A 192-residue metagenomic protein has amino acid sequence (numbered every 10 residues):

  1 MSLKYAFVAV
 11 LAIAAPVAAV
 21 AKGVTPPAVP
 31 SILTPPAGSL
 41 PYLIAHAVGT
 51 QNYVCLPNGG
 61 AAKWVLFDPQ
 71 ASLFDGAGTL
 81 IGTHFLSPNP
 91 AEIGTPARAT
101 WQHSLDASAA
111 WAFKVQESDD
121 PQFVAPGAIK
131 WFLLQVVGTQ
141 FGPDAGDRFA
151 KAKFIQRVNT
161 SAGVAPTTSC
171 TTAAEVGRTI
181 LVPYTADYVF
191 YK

Functional and structural regions predicted by a protein language model:
M1-A21: Fungal secretory targeting signals
K22-Q51, G59-K192: Primary mode marks residue(s) on the alpha4-beta5-alpha5 output face of response regulator receiver
